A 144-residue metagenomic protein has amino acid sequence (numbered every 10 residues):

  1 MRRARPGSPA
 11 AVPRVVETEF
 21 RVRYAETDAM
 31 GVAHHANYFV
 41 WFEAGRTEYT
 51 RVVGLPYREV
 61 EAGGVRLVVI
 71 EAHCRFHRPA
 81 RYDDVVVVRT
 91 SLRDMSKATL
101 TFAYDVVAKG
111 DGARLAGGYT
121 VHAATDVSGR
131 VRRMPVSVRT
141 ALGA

Functional and structural regions predicted by a protein language model:
R2-T18, R51, A80-V85, L92-A144: HotDog/MaoC-like acyl-thioester-processing domains
R2-V52: Catalytic strand-loop segment that frames the active site of acyl-thioester-processing enzymes
V52-R58: Short, surface-exposed acidic-centric catalytic microdomains
V60-L67: Short, basic/aromatic beta-hairpin or loop at an interaction surface
V69-E71, T101: Short coil/loop residues immediately preceding or within conserved phosphate-binding loops of NTP-utilizing enzyme
I70, V87-V88: Short Pro/Gly-enriched beta-strand edge/turn motifs at strand-loop
E71-H73, G118-Y119: PAS/PAC sensory module
R75-R78: Conserved, well-ordered alpha-helix/loop/beta-strand core segments that scaffold catalytic motifs
